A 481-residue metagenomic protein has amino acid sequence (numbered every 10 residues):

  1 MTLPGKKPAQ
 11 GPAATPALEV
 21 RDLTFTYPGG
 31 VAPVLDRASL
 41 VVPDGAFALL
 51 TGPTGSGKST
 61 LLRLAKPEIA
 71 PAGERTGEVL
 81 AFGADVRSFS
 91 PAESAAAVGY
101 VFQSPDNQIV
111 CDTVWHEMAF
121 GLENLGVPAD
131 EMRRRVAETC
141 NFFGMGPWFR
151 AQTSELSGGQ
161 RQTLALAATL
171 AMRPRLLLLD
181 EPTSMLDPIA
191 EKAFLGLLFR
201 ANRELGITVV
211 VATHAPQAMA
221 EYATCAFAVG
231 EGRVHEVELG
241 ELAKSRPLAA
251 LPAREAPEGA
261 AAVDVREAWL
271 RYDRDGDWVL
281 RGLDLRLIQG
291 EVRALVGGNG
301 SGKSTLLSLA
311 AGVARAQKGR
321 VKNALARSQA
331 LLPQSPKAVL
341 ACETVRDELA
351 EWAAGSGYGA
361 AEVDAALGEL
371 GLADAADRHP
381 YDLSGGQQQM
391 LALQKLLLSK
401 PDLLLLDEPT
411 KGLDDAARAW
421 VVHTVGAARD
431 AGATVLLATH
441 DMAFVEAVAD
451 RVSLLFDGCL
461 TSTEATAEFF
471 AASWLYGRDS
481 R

Functional and structural regions predicted by a protein language model:
E74-D85, G319-Q329: Conserved ABC transporter NBD signature motif
E131-W148, Y358-A375: Conserved ABC ATPase "signature" region
Q152-L156, Q160, H379-L383, Q387: Conserved ABC ATPase signature
L177-D180, L404-D407: Catalytic Walker B motif of ABC-type/P-loop ATPase nucleotide-binding domains
A212-H214, T439-H440: H-loop/switch region of ABC-family ATPase nucleotide-binding domains
M219-E221, V445-A447: A short, surface-exposed alpha-helical micro-motif characterized by mixed small hydrophobic and charged/polar residues
R233-P252, C459-S480: Conserved beta-strand-loop-alpha-helix hinge in the C-terminal portion of ABC ATPase nucleotide-binding domains
